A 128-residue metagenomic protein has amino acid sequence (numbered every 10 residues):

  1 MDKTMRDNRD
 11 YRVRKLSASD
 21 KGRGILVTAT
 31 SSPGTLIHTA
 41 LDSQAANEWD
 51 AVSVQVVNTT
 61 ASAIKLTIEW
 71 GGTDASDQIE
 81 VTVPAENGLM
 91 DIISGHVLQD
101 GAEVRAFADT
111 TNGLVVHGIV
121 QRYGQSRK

Functional and structural regions predicted by a protein language model:
M1-N47, S53, A108-K128: C-terminal interaction-tip segments
I37, V54-V56, L66-I68, V81-V83 (+2 more regions): Hydrophobic beta-strand residues in large extracellular and virion-surface proteins
A40-A45, V52, A61-E80, S94: N-terminal assembly/attachment segments of tailed bacteriophage virion structural proteins
V57-A61, D109: Short solvent-exposed strand-capping/beta-turn motif centered on an Asx-Ser/Thr pair
A63, Q99-G101, G113: Extracellular Ig-like/FN3 beta-sandwich strand-entry sites
W70-E103, D109: Intrinsically disordered, low-complexity Pro/Gly/Ser/Thr-rich segments with frequent PxxP/GP/PP motifs and embedded
